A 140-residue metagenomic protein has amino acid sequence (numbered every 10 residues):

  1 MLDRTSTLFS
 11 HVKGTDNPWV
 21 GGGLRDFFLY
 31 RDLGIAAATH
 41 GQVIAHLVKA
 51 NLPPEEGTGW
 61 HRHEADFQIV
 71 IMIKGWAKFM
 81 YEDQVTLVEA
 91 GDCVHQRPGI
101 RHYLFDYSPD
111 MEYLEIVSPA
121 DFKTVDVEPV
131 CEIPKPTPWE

Functional and structural regions predicted by a protein language model:
M1-L52, D126-E140: A short, N-terminal "cap"/entry segment at the start of jelly-roll beta-barrel domains of the cupin/DSBH fold
G22, E56-E64, F105-D106: Short histidine-centered beta-strand/loop micro-motifs that create catalytic or ligand/metal-coordination sites
F28, F67, S108: Short coil/loop residues immediately preceding or within conserved phosphate-binding loops of NTP-utilizing enzyme
V43-H46, H95, S108-D126: A short hydrophobic beta-strand segment most commonly corresponding to one strand of the jelly-roll/cupin
L47-N51, R62-Y81, I116-P119: Short, conserved beta-strand element in jelly-roll/cupin
E82-G99: Short acidic-glycine-tyrosine-enriched beta hairpin
D83, D106-Y107: Conserved catalytic-core motifs of eukaryotic protein kinase domains, centered on the activation segment
